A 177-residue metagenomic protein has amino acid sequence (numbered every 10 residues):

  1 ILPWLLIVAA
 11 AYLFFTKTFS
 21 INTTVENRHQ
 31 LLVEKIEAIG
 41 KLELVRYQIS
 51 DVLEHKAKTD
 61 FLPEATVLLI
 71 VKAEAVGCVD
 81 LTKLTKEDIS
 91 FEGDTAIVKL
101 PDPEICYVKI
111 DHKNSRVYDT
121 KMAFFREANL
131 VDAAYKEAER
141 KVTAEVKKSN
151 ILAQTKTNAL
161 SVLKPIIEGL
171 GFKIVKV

Functional and structural regions predicted by a protein language model:
I1-V177: Domain-level marker for long, solvent-exposed, non-transmembrane regions
